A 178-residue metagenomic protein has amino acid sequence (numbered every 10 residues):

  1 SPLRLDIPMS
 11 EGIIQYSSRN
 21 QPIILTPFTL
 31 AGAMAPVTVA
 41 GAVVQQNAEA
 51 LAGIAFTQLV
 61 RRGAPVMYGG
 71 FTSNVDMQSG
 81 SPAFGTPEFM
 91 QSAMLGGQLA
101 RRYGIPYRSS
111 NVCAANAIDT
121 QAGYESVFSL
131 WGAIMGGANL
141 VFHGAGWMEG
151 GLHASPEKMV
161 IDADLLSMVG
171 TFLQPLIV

Functional and structural regions predicted by a protein language model:
S1-N139: Helix-rich catalytic cores of soluble enzyme domains
Y107, A115-V178: C-terminal catalytic subdomain
